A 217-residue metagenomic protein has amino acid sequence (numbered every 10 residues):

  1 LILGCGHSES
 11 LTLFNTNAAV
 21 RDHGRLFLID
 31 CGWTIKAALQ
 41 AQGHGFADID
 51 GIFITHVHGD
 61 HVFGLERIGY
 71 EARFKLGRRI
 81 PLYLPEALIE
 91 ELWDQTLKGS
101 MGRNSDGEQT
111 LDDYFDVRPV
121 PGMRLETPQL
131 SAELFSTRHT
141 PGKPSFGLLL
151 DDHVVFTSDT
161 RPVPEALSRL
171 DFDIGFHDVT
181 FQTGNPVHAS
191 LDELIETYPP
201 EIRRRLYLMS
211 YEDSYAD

Functional and structural regions predicted by a protein language model:
L1-H44, D116-E165: Core dinuclear metal-dependent hydrolase active-site scaffold
E9, I35, D60, T183 (+1 more regions): Glycine-rich nucleotide phosphate-binding loop and flanking beta-alpha elements of Rossmann-like dinucleotide-binding
N17-A19, H44-A47, I68-E71, S100-M101 (+3 more regions): Glycine-rich, phosphate-binding/catalytic loops in enzymes
R25, L76-I80, P200-L206: A short helix->loop->beta-strand "cap" motif at the edges of active sites that frequently abuts
L28-G32, I49-D60, L84-P85, V155-D159 (+2 more regions): Active-site neighborhood of phospho(di)ester-bond hydrolases with catalytic His/Asp-centered motifs
W33-L84, F172-D173: Active-site metal-binding motif and surrounding structural segment of the metallo-beta-lactamase
K75-D116: Acidic/polar short surface loop at catalytic or gating sites that assists cofactor/ion binding and chemistry
R161-D217: Cap/insert and terminal regions of metallo-dependent hydrolase folds
